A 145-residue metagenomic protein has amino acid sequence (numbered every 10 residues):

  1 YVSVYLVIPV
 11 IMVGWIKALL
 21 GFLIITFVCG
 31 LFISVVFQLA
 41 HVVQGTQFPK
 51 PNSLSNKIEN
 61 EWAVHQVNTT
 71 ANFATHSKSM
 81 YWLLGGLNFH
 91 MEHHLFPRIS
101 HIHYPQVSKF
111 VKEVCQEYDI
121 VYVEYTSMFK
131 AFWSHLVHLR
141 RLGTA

Functional and structural regions predicted by a protein language model:
Y1-A145: Hydrophobic transmembrane helical bundles of multi-pass organellar membrane proteins
